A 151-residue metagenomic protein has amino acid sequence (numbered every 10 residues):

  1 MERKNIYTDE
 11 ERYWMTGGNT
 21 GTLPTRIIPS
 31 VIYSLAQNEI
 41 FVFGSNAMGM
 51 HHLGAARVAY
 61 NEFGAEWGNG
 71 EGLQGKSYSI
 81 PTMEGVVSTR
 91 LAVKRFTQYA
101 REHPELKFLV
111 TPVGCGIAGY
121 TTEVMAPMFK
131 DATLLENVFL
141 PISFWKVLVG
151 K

Functional and structural regions predicted by a protein language model:
M1-K151: Macrodomain-like recognition of ADP-ribose-binding/processing modules
